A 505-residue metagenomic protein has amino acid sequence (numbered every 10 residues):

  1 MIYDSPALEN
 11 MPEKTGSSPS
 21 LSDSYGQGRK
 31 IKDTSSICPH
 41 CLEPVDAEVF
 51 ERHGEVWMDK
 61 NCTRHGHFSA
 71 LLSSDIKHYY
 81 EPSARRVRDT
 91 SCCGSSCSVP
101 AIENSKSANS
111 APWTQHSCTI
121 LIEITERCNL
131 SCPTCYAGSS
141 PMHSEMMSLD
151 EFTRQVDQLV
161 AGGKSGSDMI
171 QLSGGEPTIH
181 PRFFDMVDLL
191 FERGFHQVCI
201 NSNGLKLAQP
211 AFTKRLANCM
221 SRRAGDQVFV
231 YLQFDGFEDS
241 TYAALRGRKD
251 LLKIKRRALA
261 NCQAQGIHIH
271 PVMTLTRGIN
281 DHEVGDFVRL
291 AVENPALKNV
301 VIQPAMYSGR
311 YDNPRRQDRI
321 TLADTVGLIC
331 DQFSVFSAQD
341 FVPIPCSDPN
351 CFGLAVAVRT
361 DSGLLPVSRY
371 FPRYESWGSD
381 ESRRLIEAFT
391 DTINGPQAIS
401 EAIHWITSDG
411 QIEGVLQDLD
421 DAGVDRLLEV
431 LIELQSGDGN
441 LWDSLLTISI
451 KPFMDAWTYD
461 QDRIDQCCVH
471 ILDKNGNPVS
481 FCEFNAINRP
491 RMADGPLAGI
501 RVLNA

Functional and structural regions predicted by a protein language model:
M1-A108, V358-A505: Radical SAM enzyme core and accessory elements
M1-P6, L252, A264-N440: Radical SAM enzyme [4Fe-4S]-AdoMet core and its adjacent flexible, acidic and glycine-rich loops/tails across
G54-D75, A84-R215: Conserved alpha-helical substructure of the radical SAM core
H65, F237, T276-G278, Y307 (+2 more regions): Short, solvent-exposed loop/turn segments at secondary-structure junctions
I124, A137, L232-F237, P304-A305 (+1 more regions): Short loop/turn segments at strand-loop or loop-helix junctions that form parts of catalytic or ligand-binding pockets
H143, E238-L245, R310-N313: A short acidic, helix-capping loop that chelates divalent metal ions and anchors anionic groups
S144-M147, E151, R246-K253, R316-I320: Alpha-helix N-cap and loop-to-helix initiation/capping positions
T153-Q171, H180-P304: Radical SAM/AdoMet-radical enzyme domain recognition
